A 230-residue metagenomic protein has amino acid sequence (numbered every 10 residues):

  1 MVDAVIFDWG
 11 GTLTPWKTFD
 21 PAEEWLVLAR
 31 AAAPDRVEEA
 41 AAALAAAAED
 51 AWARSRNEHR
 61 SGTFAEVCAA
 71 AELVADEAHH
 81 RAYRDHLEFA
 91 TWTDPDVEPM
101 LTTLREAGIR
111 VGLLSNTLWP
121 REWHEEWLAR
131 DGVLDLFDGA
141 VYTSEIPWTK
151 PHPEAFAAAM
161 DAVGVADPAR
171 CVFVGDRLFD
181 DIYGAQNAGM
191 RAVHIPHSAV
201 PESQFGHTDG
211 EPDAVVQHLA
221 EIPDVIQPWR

Functional and structural regions predicted by a protein language model:
M1-F7, W16, E38-E39, E98 (+3 more regions): Asp-based, Mg2+/Mn2+-dependent phosphohydrolase catalytic module
V2-A107, P120-E122: N-terminal helical cap/lid subdomain that shapes the substrate entry/recognition surface in HAD-like hydrolases
